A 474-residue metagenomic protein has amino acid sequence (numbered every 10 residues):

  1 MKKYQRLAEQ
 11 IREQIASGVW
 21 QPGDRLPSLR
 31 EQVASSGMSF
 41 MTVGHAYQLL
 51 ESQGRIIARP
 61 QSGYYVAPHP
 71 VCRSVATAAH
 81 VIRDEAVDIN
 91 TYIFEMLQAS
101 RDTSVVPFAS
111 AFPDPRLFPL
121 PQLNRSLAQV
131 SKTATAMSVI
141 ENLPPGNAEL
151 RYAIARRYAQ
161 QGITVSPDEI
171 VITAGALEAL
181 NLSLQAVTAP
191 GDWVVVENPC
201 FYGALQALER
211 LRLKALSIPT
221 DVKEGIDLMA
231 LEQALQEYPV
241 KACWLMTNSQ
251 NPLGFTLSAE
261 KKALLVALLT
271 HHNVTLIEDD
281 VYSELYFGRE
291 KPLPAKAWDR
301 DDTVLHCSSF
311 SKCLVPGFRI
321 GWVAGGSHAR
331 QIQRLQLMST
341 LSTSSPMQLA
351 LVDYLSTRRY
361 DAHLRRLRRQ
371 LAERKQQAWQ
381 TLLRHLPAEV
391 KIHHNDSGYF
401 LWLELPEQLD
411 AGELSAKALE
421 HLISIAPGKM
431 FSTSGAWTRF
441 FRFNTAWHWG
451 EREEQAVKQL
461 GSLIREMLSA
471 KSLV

Functional and structural regions predicted by a protein language model:
M1-A128, Q333, L337-S344, R365 (+7 more regions): N-terminal basic, amphipathic alpha-helical segments
I82-G175, L182, S356, S424 (+1 more regions): N-terminal small-domain helix-loop-helix segment of the aminotransferase-like
L123, R300-R369: Conserved core segment of the aminotransferase class I/II
M137-H272, E284-W298, L371, G461 (+1 more regions): Conserved core of the PLP fold type I
V196, S217, L276-E278, L351 (+1 more regions): Hydrophobic residues in well-ordered beta-strands that form the structural core
V274, V304, V390, I423: Short, conserved active-site loop motifs that form the nucleotide-linked donor/cofactor pocket
R369-W379, V390-E404: Conserved glycine-rich beta-strand-loop-beta hairpin in the small C-terminal domain of fold type I
